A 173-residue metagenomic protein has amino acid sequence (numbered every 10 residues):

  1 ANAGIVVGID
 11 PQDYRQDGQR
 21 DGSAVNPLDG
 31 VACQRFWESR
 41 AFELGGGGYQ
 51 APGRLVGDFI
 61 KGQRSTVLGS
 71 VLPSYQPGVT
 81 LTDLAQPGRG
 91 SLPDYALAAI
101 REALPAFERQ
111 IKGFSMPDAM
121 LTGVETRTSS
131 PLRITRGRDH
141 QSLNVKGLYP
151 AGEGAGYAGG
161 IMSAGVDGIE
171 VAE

Functional and structural regions predicted by a protein language model:
A1-Q86: An anion/pyrophosphate-binding glycine-rich loop and adjacent beta-alpha core in soluble alpha-beta enzymes
I5, L44, I134-R136, P150 (+1 more regions): Generic low-polarity alpha-helical segments
D13-D17, L143-V145, A158-I161: Short helix/loop capping segments that flank catalytic or ligand/cofactor-binding pockets
P52, V56, S130, D139 (+1 more regions): Glycine-rich, flexible loop/turn motifs
D83-G152, G165: A glycine-rich dinucleotide-binding beta-alpha-beta segment and adjacent secondary-structure elements that constitute
G152-E173: A conserved FAD-binding loop/helix module that cradles the flavin
